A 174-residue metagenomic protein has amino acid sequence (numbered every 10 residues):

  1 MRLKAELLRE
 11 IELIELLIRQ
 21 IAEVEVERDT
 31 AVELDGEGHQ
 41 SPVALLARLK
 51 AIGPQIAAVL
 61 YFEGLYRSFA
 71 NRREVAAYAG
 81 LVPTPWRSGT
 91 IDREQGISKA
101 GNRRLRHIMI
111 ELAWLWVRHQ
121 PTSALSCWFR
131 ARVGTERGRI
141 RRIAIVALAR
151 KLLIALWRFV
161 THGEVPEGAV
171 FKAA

Functional and structural regions predicted by a protein language model:
M1-A174: A detector of single, family-specific signature residues that are central to catalytic or substrate-handling motifs
